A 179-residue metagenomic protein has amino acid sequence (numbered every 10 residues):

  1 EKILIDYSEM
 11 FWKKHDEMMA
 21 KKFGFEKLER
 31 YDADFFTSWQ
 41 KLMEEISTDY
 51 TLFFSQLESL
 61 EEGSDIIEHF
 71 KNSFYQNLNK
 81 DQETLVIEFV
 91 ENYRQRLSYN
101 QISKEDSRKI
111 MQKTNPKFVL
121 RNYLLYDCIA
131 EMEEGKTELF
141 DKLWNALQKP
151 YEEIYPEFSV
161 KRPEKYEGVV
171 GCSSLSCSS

Functional and structural regions predicted by a protein language model:
E1-S179: Regulatory N- and C-terminal appendages and interdomain linkers associated with kinase/kinase-like NTP transferase
